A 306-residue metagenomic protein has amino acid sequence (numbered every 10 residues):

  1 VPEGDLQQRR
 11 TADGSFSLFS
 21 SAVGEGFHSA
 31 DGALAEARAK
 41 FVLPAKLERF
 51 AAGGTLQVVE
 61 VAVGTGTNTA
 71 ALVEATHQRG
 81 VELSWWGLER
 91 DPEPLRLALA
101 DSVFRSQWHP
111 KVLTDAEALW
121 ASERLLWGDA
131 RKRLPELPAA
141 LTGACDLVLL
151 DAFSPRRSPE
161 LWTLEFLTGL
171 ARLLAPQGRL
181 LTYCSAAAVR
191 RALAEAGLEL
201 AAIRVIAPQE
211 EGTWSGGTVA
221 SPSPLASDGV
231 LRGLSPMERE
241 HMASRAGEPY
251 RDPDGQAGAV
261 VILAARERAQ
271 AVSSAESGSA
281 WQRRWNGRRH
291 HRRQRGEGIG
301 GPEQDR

Functional and structural regions predicted by a protein language model:
V1-L56, A70-F104: Rossmann-like AdoMet
P2-R9, D13, E136, W214-R306: SAM/dcSAM-binding transferase cores
V59-T67: Class I SAM-dependent methyltransferase "Motif I" SAM/SAH-binding loop
L97-P138: S-adenosyl-L-methionine
E136-L147: A short acidic, Gly/Pro-enriched loop at the edge of an enzyme's catalytic core that lines a small-molecule cofactor
L149, Q177-C184: Conserved beta-strand signature within the Rossmann-like core of class I S-adenosyl-L-methionine
L161-P176: A short glycine-rich, Lys/Arg-flanked "PGG" loop and its adjoining helix->strand segment in the class I
R190-G216: Conserved Class I S-adenosyl-L-methionine
